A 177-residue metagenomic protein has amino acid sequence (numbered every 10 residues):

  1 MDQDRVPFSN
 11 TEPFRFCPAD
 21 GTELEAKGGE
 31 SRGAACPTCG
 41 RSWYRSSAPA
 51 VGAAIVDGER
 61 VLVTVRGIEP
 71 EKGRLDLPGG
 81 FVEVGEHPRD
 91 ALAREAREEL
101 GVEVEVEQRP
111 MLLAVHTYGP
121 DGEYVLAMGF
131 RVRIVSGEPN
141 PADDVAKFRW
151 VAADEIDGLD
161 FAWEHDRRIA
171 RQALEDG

Functional and structural regions predicted by a protein language model:
M1-P13, L112-L113, A170-G177: A broadly conserved sequence feature marking short terminus-proximal activation segments in nucleic acid-centric
D4-P7, V56-E98: Conserved Nudix-box catalytic region and its N-terminal flanking loop in Nudix hydrolases and closely related
V6-G52: Acidic, metal-coordinating catalytic segment for phosphate/diphosphate chemistry, firing primarily on the Nudix
P49-V51, E59, L126-M128, A146: Change "...and in nucleic-acid phosphodiester-cleaving endonucleases..." to "...and in nucleic-acid processing enzymes
I55, V63, V132-I134, W150: Conserved hydrophobic "DFG−1" position in protein kinase catalytic cores
D57, P78-E83, A127-R131, Q172-E175: A short Gly-Trp-Pro
G101-E138: Active-site segment of metal-dependent pyrophosphate-handling enzymes, primarily the Nudix hydrolase catalytic core
N140-A170: NUDIX/MutT-family hydrolases
